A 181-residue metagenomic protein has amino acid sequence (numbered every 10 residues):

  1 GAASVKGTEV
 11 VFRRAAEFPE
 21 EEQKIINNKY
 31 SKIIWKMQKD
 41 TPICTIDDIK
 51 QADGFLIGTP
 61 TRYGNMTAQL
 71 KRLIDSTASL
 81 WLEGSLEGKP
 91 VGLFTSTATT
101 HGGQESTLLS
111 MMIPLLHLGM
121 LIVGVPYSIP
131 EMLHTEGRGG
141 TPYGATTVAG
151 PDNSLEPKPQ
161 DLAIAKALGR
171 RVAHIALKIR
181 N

Functional and structural regions predicted by a protein language model:
G1-L86, V148-N181: N-terminal beta1-alpha1-beta2 submodule of the flavodoxin-like/Rossmannoid cofactor-binding fold
E9-E22, Y127-T141: Short connector loops at secondary-structure junctions
E87-G140: Short, glycine-/small-residue-rich phosphate/pyrophosphate-handling segment
G139-A149: Mobile gating loops/cap/lid regions near enzyme active sites that modulate substrate access
